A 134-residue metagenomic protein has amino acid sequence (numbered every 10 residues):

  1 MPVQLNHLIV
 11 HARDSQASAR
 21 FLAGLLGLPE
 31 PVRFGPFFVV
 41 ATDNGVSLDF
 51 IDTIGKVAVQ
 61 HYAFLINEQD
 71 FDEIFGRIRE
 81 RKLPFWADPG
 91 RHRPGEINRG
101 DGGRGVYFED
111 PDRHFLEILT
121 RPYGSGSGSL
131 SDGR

Functional and structural regions predicted by a protein language model:
M1-Q16, H61-Y62, P122-R134: N-terminal beta-strand motif that seeds the catalytic metal site of vicinal oxygen chelate
P2, I9-L48, D52-G55: Core segments of cupin and vicinal oxygen chelate
P2-Q4, G55-V59, R99-G100: Short glycine-enriched loop/turn motifs at secondary-structure junctions
N6, P36, Q60, G102-R104: Residue-level marker for the onset of beta-strands and adjacent loop->beta junctions in well-ordered domains
F38, N44-V46, R93-G103, R121-R134: Amphipathic alpha-helical "stalk" segments
A41, I51, E109, L119-T120: Residue-level detector of conserved, well-ordered beta-strand and adjacent loop positions that form binding/recognition
F64-P111, F115, P122-Y123: Vicinal oxygen chelate
